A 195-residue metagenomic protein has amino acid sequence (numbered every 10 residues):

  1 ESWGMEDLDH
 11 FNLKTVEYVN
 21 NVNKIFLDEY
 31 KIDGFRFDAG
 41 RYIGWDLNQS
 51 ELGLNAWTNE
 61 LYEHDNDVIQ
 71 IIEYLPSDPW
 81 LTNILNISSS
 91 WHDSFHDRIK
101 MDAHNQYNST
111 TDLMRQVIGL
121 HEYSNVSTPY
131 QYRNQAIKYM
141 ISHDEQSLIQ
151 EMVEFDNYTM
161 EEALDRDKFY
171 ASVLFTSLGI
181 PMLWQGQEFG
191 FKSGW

Functional and structural regions predicted by a protein language model:
S2-L85: Active-site neighborhood of glycoside hydrolase catalytic domains
L47, E51-G194: Conserved alpha/beta catalytic core and glycan-binding cleft of carbohydrate-active enzymes
